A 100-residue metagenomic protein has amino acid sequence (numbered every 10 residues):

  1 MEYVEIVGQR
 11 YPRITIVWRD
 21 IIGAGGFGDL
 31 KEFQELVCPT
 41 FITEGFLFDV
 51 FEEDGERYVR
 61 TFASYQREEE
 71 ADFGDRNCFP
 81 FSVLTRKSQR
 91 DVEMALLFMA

Functional and structural regions predicted by a protein language model:
E2-A100: Conserved RNA-binding domains used in RNP assembly and mRNA/RNA metabolism
